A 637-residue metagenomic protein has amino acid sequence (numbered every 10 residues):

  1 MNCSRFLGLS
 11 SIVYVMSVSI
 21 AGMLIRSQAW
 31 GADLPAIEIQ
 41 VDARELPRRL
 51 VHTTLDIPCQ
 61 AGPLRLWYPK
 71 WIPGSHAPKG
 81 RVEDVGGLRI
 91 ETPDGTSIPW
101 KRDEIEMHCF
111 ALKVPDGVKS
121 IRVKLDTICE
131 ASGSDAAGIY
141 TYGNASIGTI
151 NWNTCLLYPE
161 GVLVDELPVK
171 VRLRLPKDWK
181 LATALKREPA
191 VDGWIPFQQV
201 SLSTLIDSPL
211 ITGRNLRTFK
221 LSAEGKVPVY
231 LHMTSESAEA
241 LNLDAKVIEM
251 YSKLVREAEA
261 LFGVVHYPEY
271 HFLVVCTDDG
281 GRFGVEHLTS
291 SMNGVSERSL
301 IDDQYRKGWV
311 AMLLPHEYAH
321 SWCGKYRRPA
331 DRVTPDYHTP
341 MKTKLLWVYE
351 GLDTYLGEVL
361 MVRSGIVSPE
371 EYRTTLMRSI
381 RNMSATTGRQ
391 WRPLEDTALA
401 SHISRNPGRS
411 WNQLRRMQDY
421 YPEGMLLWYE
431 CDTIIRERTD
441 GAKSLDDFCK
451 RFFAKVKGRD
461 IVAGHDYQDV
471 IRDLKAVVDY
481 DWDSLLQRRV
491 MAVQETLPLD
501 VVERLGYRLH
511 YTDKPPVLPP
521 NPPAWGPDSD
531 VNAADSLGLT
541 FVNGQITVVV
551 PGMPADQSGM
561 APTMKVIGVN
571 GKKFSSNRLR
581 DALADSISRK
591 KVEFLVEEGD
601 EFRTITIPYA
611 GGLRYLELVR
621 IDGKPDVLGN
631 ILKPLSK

Functional and structural regions predicted by a protein language model:
M1-G8: N-terminal secretory signal peptides that target proteins for export/translocation
G8-R26: Bacterial N-terminal signal peptides
S27-G31: Boundary at the C-terminal end of the N-terminal hydrophobic targeting segment
A32-W71, N153-T154: Early extracytoplasmic/domain-onset interaction patches
R44, D56-P58, P73-G74, P78-K253 (+2 more regions): Non-catalytic architectural context of zinc metalloproteases
L55, F219-L346, L352: Juxtacatalytic substrate-recognition/specificity segment
S291-R298, Y326-R327, H338-R389: Post-HExxH zinc-binding segment in Zn-dependent metallohydrolases
G357, V367-K637: C-terminal recognition in membrane/secretory proteostasis and scaffolding
